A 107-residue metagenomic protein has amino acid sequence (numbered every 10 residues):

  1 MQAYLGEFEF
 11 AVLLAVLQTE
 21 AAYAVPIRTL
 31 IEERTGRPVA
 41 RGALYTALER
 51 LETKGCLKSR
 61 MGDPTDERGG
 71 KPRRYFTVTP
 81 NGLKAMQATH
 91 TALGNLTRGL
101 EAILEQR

Functional and structural regions predicted by a protein language model:
M1-E9, L13, L17-Q18, G69-Y75 (+3 more regions): Intrinsically disordered, low-complexity serine/threonine- and proline-rich regulatory segments
Q2-A43: N-terminal helix-turn-helix DNA-binding core of bacterial DNA-binding proteins
I27, L51, L93: Alpha-helical transition-metal enzyme core signature, strongest for iron centers
I31, T35, M61-D63, P80-G82: Short, well-ordered turn and helix-capping elements at secondary-structure junctions
L44-T46, R50-L51: Basic amphipathic alpha-helical segments that dock to polyanions
K54-G69, T77: Beta-hairpin "wing" of winged helix-turn-helix
N81-R107: Amphipathic alpha-helical dimerization/coiled-coil segments that flank or bridge DNA-binding/regulatory modules
